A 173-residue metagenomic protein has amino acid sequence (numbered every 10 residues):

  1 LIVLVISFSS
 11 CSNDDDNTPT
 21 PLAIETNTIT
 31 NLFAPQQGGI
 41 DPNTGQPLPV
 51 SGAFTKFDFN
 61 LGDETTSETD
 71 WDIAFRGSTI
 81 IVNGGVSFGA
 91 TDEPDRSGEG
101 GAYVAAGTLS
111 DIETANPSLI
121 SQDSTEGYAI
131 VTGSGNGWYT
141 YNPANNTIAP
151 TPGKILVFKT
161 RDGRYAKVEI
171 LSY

Functional and structural regions predicted by a protein language model:
L1-I2: Sec-dependent signal peptide recognition, specifically the positively charged N-region followed immediately by
I6-S10: C-terminal motif of bacterial Sec signal peptides marking the signal peptidase cleavage site
S12-Y173: Surface-exposed, beta-sheet-biased, low-hydrophobicity segments with strongly acidic/polar composition
